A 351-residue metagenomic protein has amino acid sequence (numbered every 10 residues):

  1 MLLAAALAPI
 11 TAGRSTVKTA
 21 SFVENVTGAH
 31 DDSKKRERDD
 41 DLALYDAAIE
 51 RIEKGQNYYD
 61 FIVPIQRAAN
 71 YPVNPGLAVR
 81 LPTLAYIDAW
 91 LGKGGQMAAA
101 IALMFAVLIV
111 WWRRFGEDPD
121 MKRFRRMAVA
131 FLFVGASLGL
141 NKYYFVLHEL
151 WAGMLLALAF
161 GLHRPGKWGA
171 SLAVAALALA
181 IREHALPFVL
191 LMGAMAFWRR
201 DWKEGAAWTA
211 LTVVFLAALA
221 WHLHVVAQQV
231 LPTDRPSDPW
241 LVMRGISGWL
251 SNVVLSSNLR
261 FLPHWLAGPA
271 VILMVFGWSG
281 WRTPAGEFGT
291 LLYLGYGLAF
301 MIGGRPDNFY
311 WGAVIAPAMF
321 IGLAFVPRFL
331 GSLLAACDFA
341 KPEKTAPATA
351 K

Functional and structural regions predicted by a protein language model:
A4-M97: TM-lumen/periplasm interface segments of multi-pass membrane proteins, especially the first transmembrane helix
A89-W90, G94-D120: Transmembrane-helix motifs of polytopic, lipid-linked glycan transferases
A106-W112, L262-G286, G297: Hydrophobic, aromatic-rich transmembrane alpha-helices and their immediate juxtamembrane boundary segments
W111-G135, M154: Transmembrane-helix signature of polytopic, membrane-embedded enzymes that assemble or transfer cell-envelope glycans
E117-D120, D201-A207, M274-L291: Membrane-interface helix-loop-helix junctions at transmembrane boundaries of multi-pass membrane enzymes, predominantly
N141-E149: Short acidic/glycine- and proline-prone juxtamembrane loop motifs at membrane-interface regions of multi-pass membrane
L156-L162, W168-F197, V213-V214: Membrane-interface alpha helices of multi-pass inner-membrane proteins
R200-H222: Hydrophobic alpha-helical membrane-interfacial segments at the cytosolic entry of transmembrane helices
